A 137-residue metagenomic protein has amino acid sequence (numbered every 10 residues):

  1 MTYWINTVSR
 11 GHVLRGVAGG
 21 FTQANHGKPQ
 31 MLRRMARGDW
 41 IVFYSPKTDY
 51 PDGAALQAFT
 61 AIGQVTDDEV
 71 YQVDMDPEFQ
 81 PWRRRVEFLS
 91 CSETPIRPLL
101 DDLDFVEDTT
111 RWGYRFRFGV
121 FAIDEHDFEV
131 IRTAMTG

Functional and structural regions predicted by a protein language model:
M1-R37, M135-G137: Compositionally biased, charged N-terminal/linker segments
Q23-G27, S45, E69-Q72: Short acidic (Asp/Glu) patches
L32-M35, D52-Q57: Short, conserved, surface-exposed binding loops centered on an aromatic residue
S45-P51: Short, charged beta-turn/beta-strand-edge "cap" motif at the junction between a beta-strand and an adjacent loop
A55-F121, E125: Aromatic- and Lys/Arg-enriched surface recognition patch
V120-G137: Charged phosphate-binding loop/patch that engages nucleotide di/tri-phosphates or the phosphate backbone of nucleic
